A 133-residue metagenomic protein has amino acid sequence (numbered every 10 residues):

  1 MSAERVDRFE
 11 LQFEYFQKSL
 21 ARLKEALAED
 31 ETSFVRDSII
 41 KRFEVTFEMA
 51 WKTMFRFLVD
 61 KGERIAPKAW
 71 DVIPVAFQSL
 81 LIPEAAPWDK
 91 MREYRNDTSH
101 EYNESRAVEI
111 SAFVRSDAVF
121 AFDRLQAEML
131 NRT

Functional and structural regions predicted by a protein language model:
M1-T133: Solvent-exposed interaction patches of small proteins and small membrane subunits
